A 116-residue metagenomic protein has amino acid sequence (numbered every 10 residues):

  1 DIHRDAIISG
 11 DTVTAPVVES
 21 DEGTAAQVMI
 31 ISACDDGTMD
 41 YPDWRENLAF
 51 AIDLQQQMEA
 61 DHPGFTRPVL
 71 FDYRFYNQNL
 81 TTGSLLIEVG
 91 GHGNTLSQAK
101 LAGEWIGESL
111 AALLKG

Functional and structural regions predicted by a protein language model:
D1-D35: Active-site microenvironments of hydrolase-like enzyme catalytic domains
R4, S32-C34, M58-H62, G93 (+2 more regions): Sec/Tat-exported extracytoplasmic proteins
V18-D21, L48-I52, E88-V89, E104-S109: Short, low-complexity, polar/charged sequence segments that are solvent-exposed and flexible
A25-Q27, G64-F65, T82-G83: Loop/turn elements at helix/coil->beta-strand transitions in domains of secreted/extracellular proteins
I30, D53-Q56, A60, L101 (+1 more regions): Charged/polar, solvent-exposed surface patches and flexible loops
D35-R45, E88-S97: Second-shell loop/turn segments in exported
P42-L70: Active-site-adjacent substrate-binding region of metalloamidase/peptidase-like peptide-processing proteins
R67-G116: Active-site-adjacent mobile loop/cap segments within catalytic or ligand-binding domains
